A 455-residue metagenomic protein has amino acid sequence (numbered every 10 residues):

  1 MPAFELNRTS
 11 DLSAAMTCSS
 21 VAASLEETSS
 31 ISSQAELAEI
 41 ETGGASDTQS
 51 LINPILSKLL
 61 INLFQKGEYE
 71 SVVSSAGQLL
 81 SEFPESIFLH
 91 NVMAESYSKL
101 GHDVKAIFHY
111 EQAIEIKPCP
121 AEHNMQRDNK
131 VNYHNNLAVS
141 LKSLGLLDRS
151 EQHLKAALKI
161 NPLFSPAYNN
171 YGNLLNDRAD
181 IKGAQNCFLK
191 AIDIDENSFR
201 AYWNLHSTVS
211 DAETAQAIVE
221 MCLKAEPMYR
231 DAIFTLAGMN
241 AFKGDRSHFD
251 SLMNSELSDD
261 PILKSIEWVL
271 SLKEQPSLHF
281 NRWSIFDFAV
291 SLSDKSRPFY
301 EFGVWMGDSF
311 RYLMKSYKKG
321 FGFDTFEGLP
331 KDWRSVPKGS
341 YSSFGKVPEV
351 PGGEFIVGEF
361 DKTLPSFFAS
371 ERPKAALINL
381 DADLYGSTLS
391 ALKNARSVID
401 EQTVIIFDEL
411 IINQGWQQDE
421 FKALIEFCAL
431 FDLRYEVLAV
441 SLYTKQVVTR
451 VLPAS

Functional and structural regions predicted by a protein language model:
L12, Y69, D103, L147 (+3 more regions): TPR-repeat structural position
E27, P84, P118, D128 (+3 more regions): Short coil turns that delineate tetratricopeptide repeat
I61, F88-K99, E122-S143, P166-N176 (+2 more regions): Conserved alpha-helical positions within TPR/SEL1-like repeat arrays
K66, L100, L144, R178 (+2 more regions): Structural motif corresponding to the intra-repeat A-B loop/turn of tetratricopeptide repeats
A241-S296: Class I SAM-dependent methyltransferase Rossmann-like catalytic core, especially the SAM/SAH-binding loop
K295-S455: S-adenosylmethionine/decaboxylated-SAM
